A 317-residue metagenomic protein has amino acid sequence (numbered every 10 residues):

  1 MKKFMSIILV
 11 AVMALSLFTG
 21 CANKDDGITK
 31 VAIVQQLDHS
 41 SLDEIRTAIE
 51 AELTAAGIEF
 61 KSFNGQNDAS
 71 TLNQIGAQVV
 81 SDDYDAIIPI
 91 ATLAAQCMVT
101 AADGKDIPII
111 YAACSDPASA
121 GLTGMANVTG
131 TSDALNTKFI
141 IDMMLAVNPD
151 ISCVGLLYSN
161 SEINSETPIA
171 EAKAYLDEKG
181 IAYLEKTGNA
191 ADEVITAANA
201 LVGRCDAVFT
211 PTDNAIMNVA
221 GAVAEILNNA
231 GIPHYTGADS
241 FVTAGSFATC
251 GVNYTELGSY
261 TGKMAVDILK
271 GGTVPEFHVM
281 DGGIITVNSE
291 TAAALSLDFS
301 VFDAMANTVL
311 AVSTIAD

Functional and structural regions predicted by a protein language model:
M1-T29, A55, E59, D317: Short, low-complexity disordered leader/linker segments with a strong preference for bacterial N-terminal type II
I28-E50, K61-S70, A215-N218: Extracytoplasmic "Venus flytrap"
V31, I49, D133-L176, F277-A293: An alpha-beta-alpha
F60-S81, T187-L201: Structural motif
N64-L122, D213-N228, I232-G237: Beta-alpha junction/loop-to-helix N-cap segments that form part of ligand/metal-binding clefts
S119-L145, A244-S259: Short beta-strand elements at the ligand-binding edges of bilobed clamshell
I163-I232, A238: Pocket-lining segment of extracytoplasmic ligand-binding domains
D267-D317: Hinge/cleft segment of the Venus flytrap/periplasmic-binding protein
